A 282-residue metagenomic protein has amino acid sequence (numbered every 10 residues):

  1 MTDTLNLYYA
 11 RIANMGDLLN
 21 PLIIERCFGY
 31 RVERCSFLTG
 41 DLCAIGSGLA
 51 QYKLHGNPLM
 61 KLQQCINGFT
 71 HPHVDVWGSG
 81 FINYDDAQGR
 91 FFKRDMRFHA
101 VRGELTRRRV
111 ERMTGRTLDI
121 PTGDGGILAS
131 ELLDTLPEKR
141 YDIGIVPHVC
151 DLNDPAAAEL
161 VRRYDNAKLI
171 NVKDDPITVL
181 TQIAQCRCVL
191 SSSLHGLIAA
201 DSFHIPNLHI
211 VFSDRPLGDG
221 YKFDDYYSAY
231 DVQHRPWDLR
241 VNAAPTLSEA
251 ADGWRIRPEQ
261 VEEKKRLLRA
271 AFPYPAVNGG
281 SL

Functional and structural regions predicted by a protein language model:
M1-L282: Active-site anion-handling motifs in enzyme catalytic cores
